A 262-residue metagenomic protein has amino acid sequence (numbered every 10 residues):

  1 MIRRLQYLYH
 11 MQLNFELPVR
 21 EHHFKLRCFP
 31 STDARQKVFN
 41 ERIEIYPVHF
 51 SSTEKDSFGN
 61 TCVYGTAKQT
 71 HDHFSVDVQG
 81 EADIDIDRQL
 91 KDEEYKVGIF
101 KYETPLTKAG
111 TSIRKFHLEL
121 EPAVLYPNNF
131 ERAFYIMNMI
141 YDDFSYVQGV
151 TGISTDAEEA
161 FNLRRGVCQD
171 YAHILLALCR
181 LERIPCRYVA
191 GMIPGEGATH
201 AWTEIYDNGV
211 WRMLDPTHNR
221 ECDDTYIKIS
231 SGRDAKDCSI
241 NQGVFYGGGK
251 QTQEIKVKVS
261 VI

Functional and structural regions predicted by a protein language model:
M1-I84: Intrinsically disordered, low-complexity N-terminal segments that are enriched in acidic
I2, L26-I43, N219-C238, G248 (+1 more regions): Glycine-rich, small/acidic residue-mixed loop/short-helix segments
P47-S52, G98-E103, E221-K228: Short, surface-exposed linear segments at secondary-structure transitions and domain or protein termini
T61, I84-I86, R220-D224: A short local loop/turn or secondary-structure capping micro-motif enriched for an aromatic residue
H71-D77, Y206-E221, G247-I262: Short flexible/disordered coil segments
I84-I86, K96-G166, I174-L178, A235 (+1 more regions): Secondary-structure boundary elements
Q89-K91: Domain-scale recognition of soluble eukaryotic interaction modules
D170-F245: Hydrophobic/aromatic-rich core segments of domains that either
